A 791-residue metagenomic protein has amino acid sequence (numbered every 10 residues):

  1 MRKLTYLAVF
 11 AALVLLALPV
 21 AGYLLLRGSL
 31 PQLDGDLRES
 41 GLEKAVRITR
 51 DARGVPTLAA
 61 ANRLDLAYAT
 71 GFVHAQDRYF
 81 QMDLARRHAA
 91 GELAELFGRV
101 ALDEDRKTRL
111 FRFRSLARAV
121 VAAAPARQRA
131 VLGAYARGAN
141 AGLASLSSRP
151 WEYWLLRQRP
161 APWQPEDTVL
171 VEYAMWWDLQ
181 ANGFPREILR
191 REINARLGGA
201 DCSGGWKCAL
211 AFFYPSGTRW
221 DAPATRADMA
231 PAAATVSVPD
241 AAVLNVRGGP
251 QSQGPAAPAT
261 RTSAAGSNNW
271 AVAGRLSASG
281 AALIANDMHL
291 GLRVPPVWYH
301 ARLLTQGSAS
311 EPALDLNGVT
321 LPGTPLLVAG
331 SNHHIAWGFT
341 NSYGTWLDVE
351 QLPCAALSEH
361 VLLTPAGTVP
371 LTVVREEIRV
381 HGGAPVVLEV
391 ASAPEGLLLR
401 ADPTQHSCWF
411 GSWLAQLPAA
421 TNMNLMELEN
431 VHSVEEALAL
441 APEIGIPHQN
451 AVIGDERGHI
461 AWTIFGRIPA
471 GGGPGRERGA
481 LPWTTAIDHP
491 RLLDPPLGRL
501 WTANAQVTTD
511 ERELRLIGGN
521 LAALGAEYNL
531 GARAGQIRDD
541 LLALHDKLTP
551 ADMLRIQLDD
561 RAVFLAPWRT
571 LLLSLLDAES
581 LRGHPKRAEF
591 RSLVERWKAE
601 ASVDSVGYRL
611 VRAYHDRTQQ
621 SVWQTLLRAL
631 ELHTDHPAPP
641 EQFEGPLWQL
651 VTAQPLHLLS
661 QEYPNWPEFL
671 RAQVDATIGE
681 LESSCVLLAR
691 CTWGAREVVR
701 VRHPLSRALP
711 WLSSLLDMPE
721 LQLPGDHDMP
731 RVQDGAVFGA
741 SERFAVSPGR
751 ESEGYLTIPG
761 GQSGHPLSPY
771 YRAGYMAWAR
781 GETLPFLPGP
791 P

Functional and structural regions predicted by a protein language model:
M1-L16: N-terminal Sec-pathway targeting helices
G22-L283, M288, V294, Q306 (+3 more regions): Substrate-recognition/specificity elements adjacent to catalytic centers across diverse enzyme folds
F97-T108, R112-R127, V131, A141 (+6 more regions): N-terminal leader/propeptide and maturation segments of large enzyme subunits in energy/redox metabolism and hydrolases
R114, R137, T421-Q449, E456-R457 (+1 more regions): Proteins synthesized as precursors that undergo proteolytic processing into mature forms
T262-A264, L303-L326, G330-I335, F339-W483: Glycine- and hydrophobic-rich flexible loops that cap the catalytic core of alpha/beta enzyme folds
I446-L544, A601, Y614-W623, R628: Hydrophobic alpha-helical segments
A523-H584, Q673-P791: Terminal end segments
V611-G694: Charged, long alpha-helical assembly modules
